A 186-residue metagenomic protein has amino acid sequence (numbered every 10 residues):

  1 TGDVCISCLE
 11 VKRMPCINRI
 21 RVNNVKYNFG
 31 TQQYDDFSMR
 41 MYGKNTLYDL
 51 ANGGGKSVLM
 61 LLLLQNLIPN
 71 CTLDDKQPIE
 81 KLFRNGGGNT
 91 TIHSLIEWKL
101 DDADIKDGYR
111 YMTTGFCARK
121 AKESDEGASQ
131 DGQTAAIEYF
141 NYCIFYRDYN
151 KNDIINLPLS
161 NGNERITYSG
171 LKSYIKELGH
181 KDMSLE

Functional and structural regions predicted by a protein language model:
T1-D153, G162-R165, S169, S173-Y174 (+1 more regions): Extreme N-terminal "head/tail" segments of very large remodeling/mechanoenzyme assemblies
